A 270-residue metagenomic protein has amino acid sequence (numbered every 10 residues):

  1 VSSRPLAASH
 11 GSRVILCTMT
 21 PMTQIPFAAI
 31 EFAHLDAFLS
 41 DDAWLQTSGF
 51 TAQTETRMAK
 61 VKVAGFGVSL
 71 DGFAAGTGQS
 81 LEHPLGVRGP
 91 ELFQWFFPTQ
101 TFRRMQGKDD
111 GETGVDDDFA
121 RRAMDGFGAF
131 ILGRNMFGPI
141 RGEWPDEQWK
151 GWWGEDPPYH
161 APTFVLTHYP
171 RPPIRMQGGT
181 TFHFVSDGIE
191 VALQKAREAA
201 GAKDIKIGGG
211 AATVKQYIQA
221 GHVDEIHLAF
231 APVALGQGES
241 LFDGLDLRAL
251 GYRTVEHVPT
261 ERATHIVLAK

Functional and structural regions predicted by a protein language model:
V1, A7-A8, V14, A28-A29 (+3 more regions): Acidic, Ala/Val/Gly-enriched low-complexity intrinsically disordered segments
R4-P5, P21: Short linear motifs in low-complexity or flexible loops
W44-K270: Enzymes that bind and transform nitrogen-containing heteroaromatic metabolites
